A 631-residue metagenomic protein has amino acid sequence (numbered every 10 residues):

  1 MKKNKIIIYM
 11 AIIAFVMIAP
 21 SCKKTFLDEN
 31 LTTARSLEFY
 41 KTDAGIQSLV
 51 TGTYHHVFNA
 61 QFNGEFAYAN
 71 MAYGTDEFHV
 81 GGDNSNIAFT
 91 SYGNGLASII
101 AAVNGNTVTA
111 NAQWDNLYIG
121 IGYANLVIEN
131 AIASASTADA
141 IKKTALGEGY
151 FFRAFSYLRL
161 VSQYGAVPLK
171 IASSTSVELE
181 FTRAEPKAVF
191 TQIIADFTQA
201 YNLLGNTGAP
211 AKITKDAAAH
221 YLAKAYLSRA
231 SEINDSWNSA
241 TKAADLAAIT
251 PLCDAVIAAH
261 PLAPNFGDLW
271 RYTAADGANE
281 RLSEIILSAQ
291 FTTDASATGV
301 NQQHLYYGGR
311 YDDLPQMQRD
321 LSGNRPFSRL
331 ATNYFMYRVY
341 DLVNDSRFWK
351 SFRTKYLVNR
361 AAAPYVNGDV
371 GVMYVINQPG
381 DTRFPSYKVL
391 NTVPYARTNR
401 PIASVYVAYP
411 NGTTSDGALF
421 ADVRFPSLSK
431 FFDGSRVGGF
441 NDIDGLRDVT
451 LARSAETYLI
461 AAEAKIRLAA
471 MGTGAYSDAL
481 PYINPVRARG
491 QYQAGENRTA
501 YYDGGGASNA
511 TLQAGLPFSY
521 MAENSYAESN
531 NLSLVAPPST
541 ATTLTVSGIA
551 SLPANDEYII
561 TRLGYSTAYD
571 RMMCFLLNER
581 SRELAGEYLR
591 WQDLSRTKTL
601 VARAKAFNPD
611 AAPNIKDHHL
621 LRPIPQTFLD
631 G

Functional and structural regions predicted by a protein language model:
K3, V16-A44, I193, A223 (+2 more regions): Bacterial Sec-dependent N-terminal signal peptides
C22-K23, L117, R271-T332, M336 (+3 more regions): Long, intrinsically disordered, low-complexity segments
K23-I87, L227-P401: An aromatic- and glycine-enriched ligand-binding surface/loop that stacks and positions planar moieties
D43, Q47-T51, H55-E65, N84-Y164 (+6 more regions): Conserved, well-structured interaction surfaces
V161-P168, G208, S228-W237, A469-M471: Short coil/turn linking the two alpha-helices of tandem helical-hairpin repeats
T354-R489: C-terminal substrate/ligand-recognition segments
